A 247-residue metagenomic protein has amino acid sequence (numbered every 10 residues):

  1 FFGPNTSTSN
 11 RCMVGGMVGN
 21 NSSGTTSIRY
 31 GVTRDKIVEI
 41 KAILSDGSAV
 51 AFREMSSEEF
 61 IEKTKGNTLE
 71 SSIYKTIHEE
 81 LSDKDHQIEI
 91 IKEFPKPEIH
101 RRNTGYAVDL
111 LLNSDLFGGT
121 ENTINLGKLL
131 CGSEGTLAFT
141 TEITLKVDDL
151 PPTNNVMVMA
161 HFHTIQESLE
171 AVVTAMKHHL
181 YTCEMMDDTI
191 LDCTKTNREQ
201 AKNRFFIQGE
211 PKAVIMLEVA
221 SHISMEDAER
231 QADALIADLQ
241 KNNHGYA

Functional and structural regions predicted by a protein language model:
F1-Q166: FAD-binding subdomain of flavoenzyme oxidoreductases
F52-M55, I143-L150, L169, M176-A247: Terminal amphipathic helices with adjacent charged low-complexity linkers/tails
Y106-D109, V173, I215: Active-site-proximal helix/loop capping residues that flank conserved catalytic or ligand/cofactor
C131-G132, V173-K177: Short, intrinsically disordered, mixed-charge
